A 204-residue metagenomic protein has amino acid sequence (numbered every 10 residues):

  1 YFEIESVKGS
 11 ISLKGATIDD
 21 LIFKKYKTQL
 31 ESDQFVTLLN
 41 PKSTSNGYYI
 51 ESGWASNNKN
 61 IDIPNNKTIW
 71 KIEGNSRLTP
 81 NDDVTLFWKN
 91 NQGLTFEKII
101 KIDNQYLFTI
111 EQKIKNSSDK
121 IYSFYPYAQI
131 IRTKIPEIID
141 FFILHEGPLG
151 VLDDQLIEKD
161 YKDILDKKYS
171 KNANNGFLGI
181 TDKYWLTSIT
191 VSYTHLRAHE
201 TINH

Functional and structural regions predicted by a protein language model:
Y1-E200: Soluble non-transmembrane domains of integral membrane proteins
I202-H204: N-terminal low-complexity segments that are often proline-rich with Ser/Thr-Pro
